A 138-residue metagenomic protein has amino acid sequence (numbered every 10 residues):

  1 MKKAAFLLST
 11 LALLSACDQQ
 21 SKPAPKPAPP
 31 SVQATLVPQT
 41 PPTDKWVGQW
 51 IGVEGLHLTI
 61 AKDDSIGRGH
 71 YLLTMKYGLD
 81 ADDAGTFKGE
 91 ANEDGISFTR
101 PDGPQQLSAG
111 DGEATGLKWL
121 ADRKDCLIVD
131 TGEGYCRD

Functional and structural regions predicted by a protein language model:
M1-S15: Sec-dependent bacterial lipoprotein signal peptides
C17-Q20: Bacterial signal peptide processing site
A24-Q39, F87-D94, A121-D138: Edge beta-strand at a domain terminus
S31-V32, P42-L58: Tryptophan-anchored aromatic micro-motifs
T43-Q49, R68-L72, E93-S97, R123-C126: Short, hydrophobic/aromatic-rich segments at coil-to-beta transitions
L56-G95: N-terminal glycine/threonine-rich, aromatic-flanked beta-hairpin/loop signature
Y71-D80, R100-Q105, V129-G134: Secondary-structure transition/turn motif
E93-K118: An anionic, turn-rich surface loop/hairpin at beta-sheet edges that serves as a generic interaction/coordination patch
